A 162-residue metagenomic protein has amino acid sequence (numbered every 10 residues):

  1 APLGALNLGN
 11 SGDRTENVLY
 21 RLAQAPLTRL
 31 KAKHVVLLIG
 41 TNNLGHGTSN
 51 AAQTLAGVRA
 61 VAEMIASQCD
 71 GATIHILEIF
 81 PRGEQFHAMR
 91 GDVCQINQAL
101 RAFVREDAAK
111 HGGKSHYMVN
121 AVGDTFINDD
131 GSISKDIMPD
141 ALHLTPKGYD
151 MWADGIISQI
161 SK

Functional and structural regions predicted by a protein language model:
A1-D70, P81-Q98: Conserved SGNH/GDSL esterase-like catalytic core that processes O-acyl groups on lipids and polysaccharides
L6, V36, H75-L77, V119-N120: Hydrophobic/aromatic beta-strand patches that form the interior of the parallel beta-sheet core in alpha/beta enzyme
C69-I74, S115-Y117: A non-catalytic structural micro-motif
P81-K162: Catalytic His-Asp segment of secreted/periplasmic serine-dependent ester chemistry enzymes
